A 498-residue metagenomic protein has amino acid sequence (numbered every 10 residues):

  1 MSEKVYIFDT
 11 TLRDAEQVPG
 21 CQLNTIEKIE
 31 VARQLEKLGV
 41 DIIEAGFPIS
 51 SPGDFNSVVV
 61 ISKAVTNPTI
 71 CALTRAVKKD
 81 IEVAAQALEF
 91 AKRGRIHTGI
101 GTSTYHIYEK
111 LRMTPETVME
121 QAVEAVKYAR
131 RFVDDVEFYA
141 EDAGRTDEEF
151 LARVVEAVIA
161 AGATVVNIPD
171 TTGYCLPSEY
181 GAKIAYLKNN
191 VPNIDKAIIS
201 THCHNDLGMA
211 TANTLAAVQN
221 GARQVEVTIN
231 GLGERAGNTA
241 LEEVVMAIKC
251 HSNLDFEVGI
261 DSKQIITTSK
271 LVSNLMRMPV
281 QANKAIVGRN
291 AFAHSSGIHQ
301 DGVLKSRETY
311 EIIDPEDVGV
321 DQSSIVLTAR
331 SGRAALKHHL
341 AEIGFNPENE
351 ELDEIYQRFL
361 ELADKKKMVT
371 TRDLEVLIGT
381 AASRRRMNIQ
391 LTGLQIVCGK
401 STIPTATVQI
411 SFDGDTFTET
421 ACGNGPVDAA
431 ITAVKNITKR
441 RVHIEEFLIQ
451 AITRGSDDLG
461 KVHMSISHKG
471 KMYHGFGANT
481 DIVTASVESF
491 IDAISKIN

Functional and structural regions predicted by a protein language model:
K4-V5, T11, M246, S252-T420 (+1 more regions): A mid-to-C-terminal "edge-of-domain" accessory segment
V5-I7, Q17-I42, F55-A64, K78-I199 (+1 more regions): Alpha/beta enzyme core
L12, F47-P48, L73-A76, I100-G101 (+7 more regions): Short, ordered loop/turn segments at secondary-structure junctions
Q17, Q22, E30-V31, M368-A485: Non-catalytic terminal/interface segments that mediate subunit docking, oligomerization, and allosteric communication
L38, A64, A87, A91 (+13 more regions): Change "in soluble alpha/beta enzymes" to "in soluble alpha/beta proteins
N67, P169-T171, E226-E234, K249-V258 (+3 more regions): Short beta-alpha connecting loops at secondary-structure transitions that line or flank enzyme active sites
C175, G181-K305: Catalytic alpha/beta core domains of metabolic enzymes, predominantly
